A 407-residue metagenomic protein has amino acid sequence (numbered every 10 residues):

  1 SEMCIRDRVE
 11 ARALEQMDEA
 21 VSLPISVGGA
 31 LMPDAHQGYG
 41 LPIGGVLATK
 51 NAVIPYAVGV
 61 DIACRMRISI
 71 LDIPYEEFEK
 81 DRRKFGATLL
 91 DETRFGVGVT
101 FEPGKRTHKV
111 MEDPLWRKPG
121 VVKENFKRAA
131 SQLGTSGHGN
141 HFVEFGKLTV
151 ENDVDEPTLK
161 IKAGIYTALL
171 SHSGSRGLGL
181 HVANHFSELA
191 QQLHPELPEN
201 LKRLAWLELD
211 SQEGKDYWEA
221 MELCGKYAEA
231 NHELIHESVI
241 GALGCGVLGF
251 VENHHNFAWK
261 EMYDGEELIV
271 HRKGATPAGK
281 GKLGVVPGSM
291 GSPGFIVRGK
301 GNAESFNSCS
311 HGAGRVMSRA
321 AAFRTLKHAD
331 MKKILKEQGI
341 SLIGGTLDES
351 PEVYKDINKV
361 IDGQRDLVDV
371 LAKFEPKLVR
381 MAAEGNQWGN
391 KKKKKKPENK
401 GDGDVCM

Functional and structural regions predicted by a protein language model:
M3-I5: Short, small-residue-biased leader/transition segments that mark boundaries at the very start of proteins
D7, A11-K127: N-terminal membrane-targeting hydrophobic helices
E15-V21, H108-A163, L209-K300: Accessory "access/gating" subregions that flank catalytic or transport cores
Y39-L41, P55-A57, R67-I70, E77-E79 (+5 more regions): Short helix/loop capping segments that flank catalytic or ligand/cofactor-binding pockets
I73-T88, G174-Q212: Internal alpha/beta scaffold segment
G96-K105, H194-K215, H232, A242-F257 (+2 more regions): Flexible, glycine/charged-enriched surface loops at secondary-structure junctions
N302-Q338: Catalytic phosphate/nucleotide-handling subdomain of diverse soluble enzymes
E337-M407: Long, Lys/Arg- and hydrophobic-enriched amphipathic alpha-helices
